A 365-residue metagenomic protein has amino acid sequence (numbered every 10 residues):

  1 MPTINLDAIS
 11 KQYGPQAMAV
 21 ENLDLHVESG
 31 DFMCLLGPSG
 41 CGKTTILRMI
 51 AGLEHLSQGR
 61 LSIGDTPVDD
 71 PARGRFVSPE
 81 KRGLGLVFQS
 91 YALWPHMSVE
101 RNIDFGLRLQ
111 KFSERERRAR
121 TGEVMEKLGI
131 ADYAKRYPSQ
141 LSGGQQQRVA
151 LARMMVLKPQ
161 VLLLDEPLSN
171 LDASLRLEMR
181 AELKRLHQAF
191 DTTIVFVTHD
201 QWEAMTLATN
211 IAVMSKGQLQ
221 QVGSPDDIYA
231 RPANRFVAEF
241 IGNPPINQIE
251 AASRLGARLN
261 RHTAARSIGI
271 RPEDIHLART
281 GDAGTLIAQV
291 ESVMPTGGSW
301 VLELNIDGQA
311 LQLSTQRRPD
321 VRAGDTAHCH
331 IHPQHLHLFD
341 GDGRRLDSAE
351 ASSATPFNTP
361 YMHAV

Functional and structural regions predicted by a protein language model:
L36-P38: The feature captures the beta-strand-to-loop junction immediately N-terminal to the Walker
A51: Helix-to-loop junction immediately C-terminal to a conserved catalytic motif
S57-R60, K216: Conserved coupling/switch loops of ABC nucleotide-binding domains, chiefly the family-specific signature
G59-D70: Conserved ABC transporter NBD signature motif
R82-G85, Q89, L93-F236: ABC ATPase nucleotide-binding domains
P244, L255-V365: Non-catalytic connector elements of ABC transporters
